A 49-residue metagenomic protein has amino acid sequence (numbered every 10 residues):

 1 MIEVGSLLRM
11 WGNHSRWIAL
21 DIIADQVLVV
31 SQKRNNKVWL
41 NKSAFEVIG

Functional and structural regions predicted by a protein language model:
V4-G49: Basic/aromatic-rich interaction segments and small domains that mediate binding to polyanionic partners
